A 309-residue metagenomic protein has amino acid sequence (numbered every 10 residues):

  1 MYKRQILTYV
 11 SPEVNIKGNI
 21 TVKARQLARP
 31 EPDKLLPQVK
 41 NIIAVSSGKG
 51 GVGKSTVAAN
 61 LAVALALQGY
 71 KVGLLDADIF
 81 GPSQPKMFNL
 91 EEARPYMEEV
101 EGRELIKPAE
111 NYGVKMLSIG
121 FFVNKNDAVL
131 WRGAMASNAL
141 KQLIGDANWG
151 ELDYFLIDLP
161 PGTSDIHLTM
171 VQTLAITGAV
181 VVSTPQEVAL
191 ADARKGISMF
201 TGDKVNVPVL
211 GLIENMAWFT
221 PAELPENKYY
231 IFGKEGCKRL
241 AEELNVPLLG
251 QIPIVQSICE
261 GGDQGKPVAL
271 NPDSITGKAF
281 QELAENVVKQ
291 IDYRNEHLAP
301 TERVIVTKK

Functional and structural regions predicted by a protein language model:
M1-Q5: Conserved small/polar residues in nucleotide/adenosyl-binding loops
E13-K40: Short, basic phosphate-binding NTP loop
K34, W149, D153-Y154, P160-D263: Conserved catalytic-core segment of NTP-binding enzymes
I42-D78, L212: Walker A/P-loop phosphate-binding motif and the immediately C-terminal alpha-helix
L65, K71-N126: Phosphate-binding loop that captures ATP/GTP phosphates
R94-E99, S118-M135, K141-T169: Switch II (G3) loop of P-loop NTPases
Q264-T276: C-terminal boundary of histidine-terminating zinc-finger modules
N286, E296-K309: A short, charged, Gly/Pro-tolerant segment at domain boundaries
